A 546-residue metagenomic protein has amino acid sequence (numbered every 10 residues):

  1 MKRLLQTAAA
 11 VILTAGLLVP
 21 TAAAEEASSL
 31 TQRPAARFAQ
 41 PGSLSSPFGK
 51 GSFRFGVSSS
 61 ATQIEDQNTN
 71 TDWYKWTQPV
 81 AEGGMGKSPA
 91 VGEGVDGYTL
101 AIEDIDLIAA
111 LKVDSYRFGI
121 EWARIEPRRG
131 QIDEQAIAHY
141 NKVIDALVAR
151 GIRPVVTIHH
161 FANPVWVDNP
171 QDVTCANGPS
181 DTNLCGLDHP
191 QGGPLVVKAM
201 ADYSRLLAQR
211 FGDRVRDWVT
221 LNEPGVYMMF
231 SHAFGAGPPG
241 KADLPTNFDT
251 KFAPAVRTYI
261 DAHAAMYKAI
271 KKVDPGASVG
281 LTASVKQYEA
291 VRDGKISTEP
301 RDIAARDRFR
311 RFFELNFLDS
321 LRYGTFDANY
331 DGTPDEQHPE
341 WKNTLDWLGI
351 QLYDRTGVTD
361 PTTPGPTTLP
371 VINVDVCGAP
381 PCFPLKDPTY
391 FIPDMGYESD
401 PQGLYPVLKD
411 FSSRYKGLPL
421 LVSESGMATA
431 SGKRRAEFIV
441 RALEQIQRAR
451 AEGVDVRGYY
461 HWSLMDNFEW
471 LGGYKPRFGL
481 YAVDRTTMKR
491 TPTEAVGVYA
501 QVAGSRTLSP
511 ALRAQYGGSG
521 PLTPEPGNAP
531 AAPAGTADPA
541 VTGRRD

Functional and structural regions predicted by a protein language model:
M1-E25: Secretory targeting and sorting signals
K2-L5, E103, N222, L345: Residue-level micro-sites within transmembrane alpha helices that shape and flank functional polar/acidic positions
A9-L13, R124, A442: Enrichment for repetitive, rod-forming helical segments
S28-V80, G84, A138-R435, I439-D538 (+1 more regions): Active-site region of glycoside hydrolase catalytic domains
E65-Y140: Active-site-adjacent substrate/metal-binding segments within catalytic domains of carbohydrate-active enzymes
